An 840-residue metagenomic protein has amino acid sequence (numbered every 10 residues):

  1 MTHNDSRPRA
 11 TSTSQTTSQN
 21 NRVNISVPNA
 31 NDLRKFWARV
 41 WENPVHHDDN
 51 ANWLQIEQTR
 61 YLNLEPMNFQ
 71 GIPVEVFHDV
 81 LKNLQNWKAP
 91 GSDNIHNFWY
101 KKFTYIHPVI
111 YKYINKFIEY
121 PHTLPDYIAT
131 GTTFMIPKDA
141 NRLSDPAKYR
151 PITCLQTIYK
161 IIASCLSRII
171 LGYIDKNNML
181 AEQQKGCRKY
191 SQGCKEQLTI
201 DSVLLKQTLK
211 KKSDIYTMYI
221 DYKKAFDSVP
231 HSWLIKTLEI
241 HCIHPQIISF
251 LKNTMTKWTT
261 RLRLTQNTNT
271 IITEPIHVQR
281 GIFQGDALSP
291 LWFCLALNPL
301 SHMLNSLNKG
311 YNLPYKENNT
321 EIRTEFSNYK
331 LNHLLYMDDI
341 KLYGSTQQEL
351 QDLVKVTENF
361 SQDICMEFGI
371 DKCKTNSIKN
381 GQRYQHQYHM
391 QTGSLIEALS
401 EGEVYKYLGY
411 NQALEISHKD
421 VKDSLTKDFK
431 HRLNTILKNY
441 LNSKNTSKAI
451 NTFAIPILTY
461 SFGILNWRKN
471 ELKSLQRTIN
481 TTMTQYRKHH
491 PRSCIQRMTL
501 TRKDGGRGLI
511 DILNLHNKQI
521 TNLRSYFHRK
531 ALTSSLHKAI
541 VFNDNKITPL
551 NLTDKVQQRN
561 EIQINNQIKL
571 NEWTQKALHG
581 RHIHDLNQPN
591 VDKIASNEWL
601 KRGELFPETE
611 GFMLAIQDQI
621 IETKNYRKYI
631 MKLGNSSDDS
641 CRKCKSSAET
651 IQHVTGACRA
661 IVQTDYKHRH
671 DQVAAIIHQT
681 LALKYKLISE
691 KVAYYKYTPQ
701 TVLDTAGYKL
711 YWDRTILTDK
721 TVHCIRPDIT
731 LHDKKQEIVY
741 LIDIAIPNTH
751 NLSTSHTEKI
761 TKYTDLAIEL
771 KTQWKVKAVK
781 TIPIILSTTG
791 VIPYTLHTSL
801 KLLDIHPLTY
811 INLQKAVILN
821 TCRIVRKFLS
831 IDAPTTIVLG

Functional and structural regions predicted by a protein language model:
M1-P146, I161, L395: Surface-exposed loop/turn segments and immediately adjacent short secondary-structure elements within folded domains
N86-I95, T133, S144-C154, K195-E239 (+1 more regions): Conserved catalytic palm subdomain of right-hand nucleotidyl-transferase polymerases, strongest for RNA-directed enzymes
S144-N177, G193, T199, K223-F226 (+2 more regions): Conserved pre-motif C helix in the palm subdomain of viral-like polymerases
Y222-D352, D371, I378: Conserved polymerase palm-domain catalytic core
T265, E367-E403: Short, conserved micro-motifs composed of acidic
G393-K469, R487, N522-S535: Basic, alpha-helical interaction scaffolds
N451, L475, H490-S636, T821 (+1 more regions): Extended C-terminal regions of large enzymes
M631-N635, L687-L741: Active-site metal-binding core of divalent-cation-utilizing nuclease and nuclease-like domains
